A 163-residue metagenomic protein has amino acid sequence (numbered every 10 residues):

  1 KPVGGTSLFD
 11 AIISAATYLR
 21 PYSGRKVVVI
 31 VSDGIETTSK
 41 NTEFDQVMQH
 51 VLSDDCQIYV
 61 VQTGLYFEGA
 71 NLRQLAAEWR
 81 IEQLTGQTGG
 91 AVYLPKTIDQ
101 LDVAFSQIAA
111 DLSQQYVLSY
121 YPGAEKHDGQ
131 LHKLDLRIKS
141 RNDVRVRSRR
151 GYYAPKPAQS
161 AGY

Functional and structural regions predicted by a protein language model:
K1-Y163: Scaffold/interface architecture of coatomer-like assemblies
